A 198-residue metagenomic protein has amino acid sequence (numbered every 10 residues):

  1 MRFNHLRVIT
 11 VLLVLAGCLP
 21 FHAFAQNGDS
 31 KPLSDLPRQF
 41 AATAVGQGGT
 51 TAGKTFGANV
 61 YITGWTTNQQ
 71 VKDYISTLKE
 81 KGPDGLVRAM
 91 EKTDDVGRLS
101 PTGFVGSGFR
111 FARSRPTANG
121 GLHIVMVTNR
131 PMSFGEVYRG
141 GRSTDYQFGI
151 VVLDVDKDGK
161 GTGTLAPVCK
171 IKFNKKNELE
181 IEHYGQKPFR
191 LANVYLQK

Functional and structural regions predicted by a protein language model:
M1-T10: Bacterial N-terminal signal peptides that target proteins for export
F3, F21-F24: Aromatic (phenylalanine/tyrosine) cluster motif
I9-P20: Bacterial N-terminal signal peptides
N27-K198: Long, low-hydrophobicity ectodomains and other hydrophilic envelope-associated domains
